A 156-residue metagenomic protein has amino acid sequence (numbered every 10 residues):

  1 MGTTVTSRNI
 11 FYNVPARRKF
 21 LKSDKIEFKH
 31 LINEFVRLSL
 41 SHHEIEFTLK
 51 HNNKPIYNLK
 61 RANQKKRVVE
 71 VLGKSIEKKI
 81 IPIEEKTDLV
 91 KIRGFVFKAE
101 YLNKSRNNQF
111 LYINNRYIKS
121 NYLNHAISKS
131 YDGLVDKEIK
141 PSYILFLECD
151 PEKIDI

Functional and structural regions predicted by a protein language model:
M1-D155: N-terminal phosphate-binding caps/lids of nucleotide- and nucleic-acid-binding domains
